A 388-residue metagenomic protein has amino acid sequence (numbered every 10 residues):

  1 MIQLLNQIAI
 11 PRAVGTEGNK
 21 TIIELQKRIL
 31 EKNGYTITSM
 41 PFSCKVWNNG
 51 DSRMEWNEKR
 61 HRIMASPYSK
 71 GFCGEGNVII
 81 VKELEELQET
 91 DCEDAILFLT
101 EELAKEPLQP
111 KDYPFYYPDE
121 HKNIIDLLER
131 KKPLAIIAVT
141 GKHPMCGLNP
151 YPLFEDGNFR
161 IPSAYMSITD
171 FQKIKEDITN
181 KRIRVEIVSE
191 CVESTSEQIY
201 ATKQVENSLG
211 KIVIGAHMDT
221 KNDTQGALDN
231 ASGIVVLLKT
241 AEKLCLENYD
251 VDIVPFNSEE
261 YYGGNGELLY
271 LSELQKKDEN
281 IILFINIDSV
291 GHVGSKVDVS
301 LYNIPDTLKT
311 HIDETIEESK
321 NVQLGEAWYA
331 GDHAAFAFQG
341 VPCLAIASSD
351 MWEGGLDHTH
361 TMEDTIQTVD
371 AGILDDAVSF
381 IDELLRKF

Functional and structural regions predicted by a protein language model:
M1-G18, N33, M40-F42, L108 (+5 more regions): N-terminal capping segment at the start of a domain
Q3-L108: Noncatalytic luminal/extracellular "stalk/propeptide" segments of secretory-pathway proteins
A9-G18, I80, P110-D119, N123-I124 (+5 more regions): Second-shell loop/turn segments in exported
W56-D91, N149-A227, E242, L246-V251: Soluble metallo-hydrolase cores and metallopeptidase-like ectodomains found primarily in the secretory/periplasmic
I63-D156, R160: Extracellular/luminal Protease-associated
I96-L99, A135-A138, Y200, V213-G215 (+3 more regions): Structural recognition of the beta-strand scaffold that forms the well-ordered cores of secreted hydrolase catalytic
T140-G141, D156, V293-F388: Active-site-adjacent substrate-binding region of metalloamidase/peptidase-like peptide-processing proteins
R160, T195-Q198, T220-H311, G325 (+1 more regions): Acidic/histidine-rich catalytic neighborhood of metal-dependent amide-processing enzymes
